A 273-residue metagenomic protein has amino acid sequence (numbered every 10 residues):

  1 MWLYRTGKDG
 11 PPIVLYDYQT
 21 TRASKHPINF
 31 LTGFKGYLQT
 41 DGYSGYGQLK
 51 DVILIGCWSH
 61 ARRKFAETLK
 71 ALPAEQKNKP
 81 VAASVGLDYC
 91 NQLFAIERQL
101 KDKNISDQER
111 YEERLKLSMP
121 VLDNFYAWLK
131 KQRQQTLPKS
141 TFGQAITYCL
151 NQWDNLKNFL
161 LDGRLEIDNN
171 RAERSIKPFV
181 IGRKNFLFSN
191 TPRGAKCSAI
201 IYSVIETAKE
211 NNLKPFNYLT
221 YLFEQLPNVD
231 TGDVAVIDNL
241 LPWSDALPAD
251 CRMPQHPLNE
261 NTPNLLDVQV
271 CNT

Functional and structural regions predicted by a protein language model:
M1-T273: Catalytic center-proximal scaffold of phosphoryl-transfer enzymes
